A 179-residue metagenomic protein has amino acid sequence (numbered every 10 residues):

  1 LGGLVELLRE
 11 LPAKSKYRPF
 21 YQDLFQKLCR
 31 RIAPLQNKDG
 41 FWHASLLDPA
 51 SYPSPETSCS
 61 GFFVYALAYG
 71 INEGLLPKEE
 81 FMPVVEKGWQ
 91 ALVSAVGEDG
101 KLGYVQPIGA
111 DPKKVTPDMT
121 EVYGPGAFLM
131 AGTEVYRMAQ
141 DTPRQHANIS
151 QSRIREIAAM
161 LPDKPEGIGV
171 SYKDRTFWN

Functional and structural regions predicted by a protein language model:
L1, A13, Y17-Y21, Q36 (+3 more regions): Solvent-exposed loop and edge beta-strand segments that line ligand/cofactor-binding and catalytic clefts
G3-L7, C29: Early exported N-terminus immediately downstream of N-terminal targeting peptides
L7-P19, G70-K78: Inter-helical turn/loop segments and adjacent helix faces that build the functional surface of alpha-helical bundle
L8, A33-G40, I71: Membrane-helix exit/interface motif
R18-F25, F81-V85: Hydrophobic packing residues in well-ordered alpha-helices of helical domains and bundles
K27, R31-K38, S94-K101: Glycine-rich, acidic and aromatic/proline-enriched surface loops and short helix-turn segments that act as binding
S54-P165, G169: CBM-like carbohydrate-recognition segments
V170-D174, W178: Extended repeat-based scaffolds of very large eukaryotic assembly and lipid-transport proteins
